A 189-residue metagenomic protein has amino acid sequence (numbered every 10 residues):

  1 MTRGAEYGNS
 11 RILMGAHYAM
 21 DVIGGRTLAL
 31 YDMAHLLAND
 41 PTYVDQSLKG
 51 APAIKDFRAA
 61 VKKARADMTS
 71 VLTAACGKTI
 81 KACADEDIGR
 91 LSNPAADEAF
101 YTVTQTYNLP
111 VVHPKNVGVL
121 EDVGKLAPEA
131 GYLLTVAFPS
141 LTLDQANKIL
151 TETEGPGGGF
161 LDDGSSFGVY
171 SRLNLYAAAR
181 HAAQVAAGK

Functional and structural regions predicted by a protein language model:
M1-E6, S47-A51: Beta-strand segments within the central parallel beta-sheet cores of soluble alpha/beta enzyme folds
G4-R26, L30-D32: Interfacial helix-loop-helix junctions of multi-pass membrane proteins
T27-K189: Terminal transmembrane helix and immediately flanking juxtamembrane interfaces of multi-pass membrane proteins
